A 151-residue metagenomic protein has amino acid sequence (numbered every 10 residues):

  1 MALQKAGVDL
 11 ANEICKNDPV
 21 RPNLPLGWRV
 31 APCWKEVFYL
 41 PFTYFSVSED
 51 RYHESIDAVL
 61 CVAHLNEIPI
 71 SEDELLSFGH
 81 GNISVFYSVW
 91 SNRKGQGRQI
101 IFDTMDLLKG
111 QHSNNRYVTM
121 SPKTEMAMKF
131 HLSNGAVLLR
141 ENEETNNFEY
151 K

Functional and structural regions predicted by a protein language model:
M1-V37: Short amphipathic alpha-helix that is part of the acyltransferase structural core
V30-A58, A63-N66: A short helix-loop-beta-strand connector motif used in the catalytic cores of GNAT acetyltransferases and, in some
E54-V85: Conserved acyl-donor/pantetheine-binding loop and adjacent beta-alpha core of acyl/acetyltransferases and related
S91-G110, S133: Conserved acetyl-CoA-binding loop-helix of GNAT-fold acetyltransferases
V118-K129, E144-T145: Conserved beta-strand-loop-alpha-helix junction that forms the acyl-donor binding cleft
K129-V137: Short, aromatic/basic amphipathic alpha-helical patches
V137-Y150: Conserved catalytic-core motifs of GNAT/GCN5-like acyltransferases
